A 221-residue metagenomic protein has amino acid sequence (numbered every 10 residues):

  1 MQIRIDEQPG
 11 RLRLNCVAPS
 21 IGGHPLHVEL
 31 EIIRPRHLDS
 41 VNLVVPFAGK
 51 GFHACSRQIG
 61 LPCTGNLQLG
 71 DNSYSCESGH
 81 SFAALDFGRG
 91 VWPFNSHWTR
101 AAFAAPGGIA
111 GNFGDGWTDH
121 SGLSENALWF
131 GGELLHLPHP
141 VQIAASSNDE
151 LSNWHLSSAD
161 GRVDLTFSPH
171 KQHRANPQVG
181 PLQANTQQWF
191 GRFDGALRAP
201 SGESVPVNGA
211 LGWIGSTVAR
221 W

Functional and structural regions predicted by a protein language model:
M1-W221: Structured soluble/peripheral alpha/beta segments that form catalytic or ligand/cofactor-binding pockets
